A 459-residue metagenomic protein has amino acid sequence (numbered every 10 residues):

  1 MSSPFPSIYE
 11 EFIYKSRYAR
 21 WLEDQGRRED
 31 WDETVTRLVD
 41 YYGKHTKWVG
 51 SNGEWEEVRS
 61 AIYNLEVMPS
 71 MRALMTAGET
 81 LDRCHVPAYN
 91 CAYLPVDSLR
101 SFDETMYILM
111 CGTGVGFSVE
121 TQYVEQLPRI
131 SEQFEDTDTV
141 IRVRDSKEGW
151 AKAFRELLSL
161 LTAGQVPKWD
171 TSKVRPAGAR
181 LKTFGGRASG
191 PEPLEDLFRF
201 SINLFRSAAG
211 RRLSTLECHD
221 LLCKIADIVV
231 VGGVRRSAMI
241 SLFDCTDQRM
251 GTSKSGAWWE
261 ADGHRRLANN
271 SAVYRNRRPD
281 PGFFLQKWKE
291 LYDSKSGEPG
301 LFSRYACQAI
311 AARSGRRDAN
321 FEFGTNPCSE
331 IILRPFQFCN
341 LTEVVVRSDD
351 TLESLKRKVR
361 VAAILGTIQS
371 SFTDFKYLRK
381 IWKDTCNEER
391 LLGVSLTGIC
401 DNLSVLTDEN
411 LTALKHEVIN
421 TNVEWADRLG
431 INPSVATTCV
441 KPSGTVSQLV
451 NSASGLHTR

Functional and structural regions predicted by a protein language model:
M1-R459: Extended catalytic cores of very large enzyme megasubunits
